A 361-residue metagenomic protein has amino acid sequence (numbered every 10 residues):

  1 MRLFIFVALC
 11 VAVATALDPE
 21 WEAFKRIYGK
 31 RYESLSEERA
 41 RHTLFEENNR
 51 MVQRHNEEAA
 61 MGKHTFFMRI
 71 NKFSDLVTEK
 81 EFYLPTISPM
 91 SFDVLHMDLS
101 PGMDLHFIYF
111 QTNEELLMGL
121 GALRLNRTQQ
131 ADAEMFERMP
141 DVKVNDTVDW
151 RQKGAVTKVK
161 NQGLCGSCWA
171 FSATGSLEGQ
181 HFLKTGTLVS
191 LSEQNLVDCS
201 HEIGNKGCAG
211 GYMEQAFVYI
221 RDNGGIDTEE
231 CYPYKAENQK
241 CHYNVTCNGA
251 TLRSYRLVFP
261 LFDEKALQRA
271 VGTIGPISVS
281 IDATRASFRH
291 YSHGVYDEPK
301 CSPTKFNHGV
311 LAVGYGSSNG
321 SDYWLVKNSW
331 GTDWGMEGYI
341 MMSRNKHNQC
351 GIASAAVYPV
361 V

Functional and structural regions predicted by a protein language model:
R2-V361: Catalytic-core signature of thiol
